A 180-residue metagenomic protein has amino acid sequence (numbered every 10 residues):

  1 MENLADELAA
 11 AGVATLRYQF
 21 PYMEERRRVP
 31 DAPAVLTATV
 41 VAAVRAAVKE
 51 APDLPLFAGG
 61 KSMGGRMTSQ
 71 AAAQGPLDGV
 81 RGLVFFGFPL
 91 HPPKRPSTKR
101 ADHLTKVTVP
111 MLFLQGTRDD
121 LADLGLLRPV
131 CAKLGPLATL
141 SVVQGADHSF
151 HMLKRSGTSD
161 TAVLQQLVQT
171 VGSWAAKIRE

Functional and structural regions predicted by a protein language model:
M1-L56, Q70, F150-G157: Serine-hydrolase catalytic machinery in alpha/beta-hydrolase-like enzymes
T15-R17, L83, L140-V142: Conserved beta-strand scaffold positions in the cores of enzyme catalytic domains, especially in NTP/NDP-utilizing
V40-V109: Primarily recognizes the serine-hydrolase "nucleophile elbow" in alpha/beta-hydrolase and SGNH/GDSL folds
V107-T108, F113-Q115, D119: Short beta-strand/loop motif that positions the catalytic acidic residue of the alpha/beta-hydrolase fold
T117-D119, G145-D147, R155: Acidic beta-to-alpha connecting loop that harbors the catalytic carboxylate
D120-L126: Conserved alpha/beta-hydrolase "acid-adjacent" motif
K133-M152: Catalytic histidine neighborhood in serine/cysteine hydrolases with alpha/beta-hydrolase-type architecture
K154-E180: Catalytic active-site module of serine/aspartate enzymes centered on a nucleophile-bearing elbow/loop
